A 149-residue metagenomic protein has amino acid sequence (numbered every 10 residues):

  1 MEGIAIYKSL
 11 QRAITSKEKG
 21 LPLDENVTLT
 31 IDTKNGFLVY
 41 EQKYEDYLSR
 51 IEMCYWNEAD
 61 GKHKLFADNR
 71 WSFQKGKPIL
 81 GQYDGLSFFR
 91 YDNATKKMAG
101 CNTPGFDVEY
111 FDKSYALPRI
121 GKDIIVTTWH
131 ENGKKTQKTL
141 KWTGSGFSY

Functional and structural regions predicted by a protein language model:
M1-E58: Terminal domain-start segments
I31-E45, S87-N102, L140-S148: Surface-exposed loop/turn elements that mediate protein-protein interactions on large endomembrane-trafficking
K34-V39, G61-F66, G121-I125: Short, hydrophobic/aromatic-rich segments at coil-to-beta transitions
K43-D46, A59-D60, D68-G81, T127-K134: Short, flexible beta-strand-to-coil junctions
D46-H63, Y110-K122: Short, surface-exposed loop and linker segments with low hydrophobicity and enrichment for Pro/Ser/Thr
L48-I51, G81-L86, F111, G133-Q137: Short, surface-exposed coil-to-beta transition loops
K64-N102: Mid-length scaffold segments of soluble, non-membrane domains
K97-Y149: Short aromatic loop motif centered on NTY/YTY
